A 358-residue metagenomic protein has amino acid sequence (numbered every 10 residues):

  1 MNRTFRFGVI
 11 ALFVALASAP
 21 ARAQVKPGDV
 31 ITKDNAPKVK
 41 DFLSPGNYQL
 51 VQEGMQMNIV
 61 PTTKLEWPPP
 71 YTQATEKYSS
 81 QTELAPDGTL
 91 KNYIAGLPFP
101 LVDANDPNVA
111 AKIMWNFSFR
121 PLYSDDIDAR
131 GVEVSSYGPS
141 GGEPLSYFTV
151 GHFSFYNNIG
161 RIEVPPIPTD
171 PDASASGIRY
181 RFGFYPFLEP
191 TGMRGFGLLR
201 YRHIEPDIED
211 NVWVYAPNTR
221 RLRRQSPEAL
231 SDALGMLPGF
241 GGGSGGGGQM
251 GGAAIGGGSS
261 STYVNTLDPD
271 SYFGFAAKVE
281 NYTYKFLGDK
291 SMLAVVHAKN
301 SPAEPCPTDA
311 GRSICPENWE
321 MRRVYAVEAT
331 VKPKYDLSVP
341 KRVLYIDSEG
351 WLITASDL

Functional and structural regions predicted by a protein language model:
M1-V9: Bacterial N-terminal signal peptides that target proteins for export
G8-A17: Bacterial N-terminal signal peptides
A19-A23: Sec/Tat signal peptide C-region and signal peptidase I cleavage site
Q24-D210, A216: Solvent-exposed N-terminal domain segments of exported/luminal and surface proteins
T72, S79-T82, I94, S140 (+4 more regions): Extended beta-strand-rich segments in extracellular/periplasmic secretory proteins, especially within noncatalytic
A85-L90, P186-E189, M193-Y263: An acidic-aromatic
F196, D207-N211, S348-L358: Extended soluble regions of mature proteins
I204-D207, Y335-S338, G350: Short, glycine/acidic-rich beta->alpha junctions
